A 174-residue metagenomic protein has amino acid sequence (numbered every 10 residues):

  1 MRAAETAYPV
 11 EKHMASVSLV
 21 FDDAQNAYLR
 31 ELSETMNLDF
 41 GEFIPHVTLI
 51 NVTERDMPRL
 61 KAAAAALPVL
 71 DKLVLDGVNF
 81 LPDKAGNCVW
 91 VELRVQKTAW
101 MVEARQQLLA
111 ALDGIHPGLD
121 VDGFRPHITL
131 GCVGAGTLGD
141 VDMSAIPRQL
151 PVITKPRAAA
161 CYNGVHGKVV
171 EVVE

Functional and structural regions predicted by a protein language model:
M1-D76, R94-K155, K168-E174: Basic, often amphipathic N-terminal segments
N51, G77, P82, N163: Pocket-edge structural micro-motifs
L81-E92: Short, basic/glycine-rich phosphate-binding loops at helix/coil junctions that contact nucleotide phosphates
D83, P156-E171: Glycine-rich beta-strand-turn "strand-cap" elements at beta-sheet edges
